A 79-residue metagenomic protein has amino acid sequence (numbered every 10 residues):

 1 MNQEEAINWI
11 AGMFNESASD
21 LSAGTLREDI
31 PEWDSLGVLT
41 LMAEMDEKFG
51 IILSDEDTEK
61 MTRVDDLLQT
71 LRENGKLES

Functional and structural regions predicted by a protein language model:
M1-W33, G37-A43, E47-S79: Phosphopantetheine-dependent thiolation modules in NRPS/PKS and related acyl-activating systems
